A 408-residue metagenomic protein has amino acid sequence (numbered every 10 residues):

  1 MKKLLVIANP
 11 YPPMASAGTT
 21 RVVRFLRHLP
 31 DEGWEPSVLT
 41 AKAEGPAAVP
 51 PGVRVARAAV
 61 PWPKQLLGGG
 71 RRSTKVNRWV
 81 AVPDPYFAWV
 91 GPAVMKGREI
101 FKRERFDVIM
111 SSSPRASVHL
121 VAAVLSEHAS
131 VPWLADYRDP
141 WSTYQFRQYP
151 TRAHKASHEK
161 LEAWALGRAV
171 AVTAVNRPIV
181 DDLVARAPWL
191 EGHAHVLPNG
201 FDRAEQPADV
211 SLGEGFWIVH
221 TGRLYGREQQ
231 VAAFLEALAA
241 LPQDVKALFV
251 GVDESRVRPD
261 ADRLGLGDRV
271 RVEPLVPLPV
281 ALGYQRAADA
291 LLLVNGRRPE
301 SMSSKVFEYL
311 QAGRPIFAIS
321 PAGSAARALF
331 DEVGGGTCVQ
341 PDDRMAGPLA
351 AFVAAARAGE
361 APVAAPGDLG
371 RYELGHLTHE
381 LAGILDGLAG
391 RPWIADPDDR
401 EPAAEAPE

Functional and structural regions predicted by a protein language model:
M1-P61, A171, P188, G375 (+2 more regions): N-terminal subdomain of nucleotide-sugar transferases
V38-M95, E99-F101: A conserved catalytic-core segment of Leloir-type glycosyltransferases
K42, P178, G200: Carbohydrate-associated surface elements
S117-L120, V124-H128, A153-V172: Membrane-proximal helix-turn-helix segments that form the acceptor-binding/catalytic region of lipid-linked
T143, E159, A163-H193, R203 (+1 more regions): A short, active-site helix/loop in glycosyltransferases that binds the activated sugar's phosphate group
S211-E228, L235, L377: Conserved donor-binding/catalytic core segment of Leloir-type glycosyltransferases
F249-G251, R256-V280: Nucleotide-activated donor-binding/catalytic signature segment of Leloir-type glycosyltransferases, i.e., the conserved
D342-A346, E360-D386: A charged, aromatic-enriched C-terminal amphipathic alpha-helix characteristic of glycosyltransferases across folds
